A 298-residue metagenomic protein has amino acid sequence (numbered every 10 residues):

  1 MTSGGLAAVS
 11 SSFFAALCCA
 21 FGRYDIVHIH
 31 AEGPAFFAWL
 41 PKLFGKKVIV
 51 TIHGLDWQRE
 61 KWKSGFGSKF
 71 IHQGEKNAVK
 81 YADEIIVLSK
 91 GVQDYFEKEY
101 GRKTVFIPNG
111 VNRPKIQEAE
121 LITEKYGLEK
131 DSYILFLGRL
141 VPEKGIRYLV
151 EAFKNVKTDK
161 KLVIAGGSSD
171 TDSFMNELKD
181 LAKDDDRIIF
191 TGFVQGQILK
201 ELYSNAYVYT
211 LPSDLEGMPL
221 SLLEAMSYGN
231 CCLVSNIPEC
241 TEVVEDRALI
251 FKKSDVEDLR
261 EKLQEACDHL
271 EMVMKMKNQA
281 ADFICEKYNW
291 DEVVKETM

Functional and structural regions predicted by a protein language model:
L17-A20, L43, G67-I85: Membrane-proximal helix-turn-helix segments that form the acceptor-binding/catalytic region of lipid-linked
G91, G110: Carbohydrate-associated surface elements
S132, F136, V141-N155, N176: A conserved mid-protein helix/loop that constitutes part of the nucleotide-sugar donor-binding site
M175-V194: Nucleotide-activated donor-binding/catalytic signature segment of Leloir-type glycosyltransferases, i.e., the conserved
F193-V194, E201-A206: Short alpha-helical donor nucleotide-sugar binding micro-motif in glycosyltransferases
D214: Aromatic "clamp/platform" in nucleotide-sugar-dependent glycosyltransferases that forms part of the donor/acceptor
C231-V234: Short hydrophobic beta-strand element within catalytic cores of glycosyltransferases and related nucleotide-activated
L249-E257, Q264-E271: Conserved acidic donor-binding segment of nucleotide-sugar-dependent glycosyltransferases
